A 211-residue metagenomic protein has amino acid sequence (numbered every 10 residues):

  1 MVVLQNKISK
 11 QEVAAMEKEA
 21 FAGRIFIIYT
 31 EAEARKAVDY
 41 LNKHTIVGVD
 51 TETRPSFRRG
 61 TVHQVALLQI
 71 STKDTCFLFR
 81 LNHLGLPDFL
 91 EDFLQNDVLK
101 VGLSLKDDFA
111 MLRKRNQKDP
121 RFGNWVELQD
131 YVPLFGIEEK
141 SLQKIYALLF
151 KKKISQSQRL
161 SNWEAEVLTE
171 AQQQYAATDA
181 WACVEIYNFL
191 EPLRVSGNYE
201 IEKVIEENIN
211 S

Functional and structural regions predicted by a protein language model:
M1-V47, L128, W181, E191-S211: N-terminal accessory regions of nucleic-acid-interacting proteins
I25-Y29, E33, N42-I46, R58-Q156 (+3 more regions): Conserved DEDDh/DEDDy metal-dependent 3′-5′ exonuclease domain
I46-R54: Two-metal-ion RNase H-like nuclease active-site motif
